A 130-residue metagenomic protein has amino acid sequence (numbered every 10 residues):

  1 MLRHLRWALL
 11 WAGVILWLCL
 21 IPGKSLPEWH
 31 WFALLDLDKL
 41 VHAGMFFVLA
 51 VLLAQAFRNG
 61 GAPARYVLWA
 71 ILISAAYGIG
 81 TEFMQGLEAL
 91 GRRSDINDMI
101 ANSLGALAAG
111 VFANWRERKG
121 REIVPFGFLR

Functional and structural regions predicted by a protein language model:
M1-I96, S103-R130: Bulky hydrophobic segments
